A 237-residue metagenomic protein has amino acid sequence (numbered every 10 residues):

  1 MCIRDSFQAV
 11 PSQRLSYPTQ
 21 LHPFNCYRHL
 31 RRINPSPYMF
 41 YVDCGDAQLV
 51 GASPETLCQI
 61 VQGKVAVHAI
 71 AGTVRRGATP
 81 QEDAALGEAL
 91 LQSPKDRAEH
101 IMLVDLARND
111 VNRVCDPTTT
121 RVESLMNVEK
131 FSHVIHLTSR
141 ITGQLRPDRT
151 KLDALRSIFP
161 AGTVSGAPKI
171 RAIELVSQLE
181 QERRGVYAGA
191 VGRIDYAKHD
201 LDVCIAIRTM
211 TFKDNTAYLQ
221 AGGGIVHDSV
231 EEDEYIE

Functional and structural regions predicted by a protein language model:
M1, D5-E237: Extended alpha-helical targeting/anchoring segments, especially N-terminal organellar/secretory targeting helices
